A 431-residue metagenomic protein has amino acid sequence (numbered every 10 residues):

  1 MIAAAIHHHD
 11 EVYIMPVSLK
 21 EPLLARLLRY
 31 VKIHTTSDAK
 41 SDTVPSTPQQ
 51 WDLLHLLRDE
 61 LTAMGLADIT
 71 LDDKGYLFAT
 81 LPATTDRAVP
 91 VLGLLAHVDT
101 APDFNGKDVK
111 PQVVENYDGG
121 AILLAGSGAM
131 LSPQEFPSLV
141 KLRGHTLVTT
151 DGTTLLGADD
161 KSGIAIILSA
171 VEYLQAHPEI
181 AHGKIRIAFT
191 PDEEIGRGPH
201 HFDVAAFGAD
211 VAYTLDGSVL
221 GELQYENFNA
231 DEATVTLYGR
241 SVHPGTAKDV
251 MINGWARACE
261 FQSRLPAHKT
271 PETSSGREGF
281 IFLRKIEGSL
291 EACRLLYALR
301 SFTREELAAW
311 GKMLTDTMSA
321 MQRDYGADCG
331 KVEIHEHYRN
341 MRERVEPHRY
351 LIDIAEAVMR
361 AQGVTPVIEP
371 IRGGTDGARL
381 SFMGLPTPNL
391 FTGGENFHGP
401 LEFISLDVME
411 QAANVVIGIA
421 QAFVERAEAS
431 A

Functional and structural regions predicted by a protein language model:
A3-I14: Short, Lys/Arg-enriched N-terminal segments with co-localized hydrophobic residues within the first ~10-30 amino acids
V17-L147: Acidic/His- and Gly-rich active-site-bordering loop/insert found across diverse amide/peptide-bond hydrolases
A88-P90, G239, H337: Structural motif
P90-G93, T146-L147, I185-R186, D210-Y213 (+3 more regions): Structural motif
L94, L123-G126, M130-E193, D231-L237 (+5 more regions): Alpha-helical metal-binding/catalytic segments enriched in His/Glu/Asp
K107-Y117, A176, H200-D210, N229-A233 (+1 more regions): A glycine- and small-aliphatic-rich helix-loop capping segment at beta-alpha/alpha-beta transitions that lines
V140-F228, H268-R284, G288, L295-F302 (+2 more regions): Acidic/histidine-rich catalytic neighborhood of metal-dependent amide-processing enzymes
G254-A431: Metal-dependent amide/peptide-bond hydrolase catalytic core, centered on the "pita-bread" metallohydrolase fold
